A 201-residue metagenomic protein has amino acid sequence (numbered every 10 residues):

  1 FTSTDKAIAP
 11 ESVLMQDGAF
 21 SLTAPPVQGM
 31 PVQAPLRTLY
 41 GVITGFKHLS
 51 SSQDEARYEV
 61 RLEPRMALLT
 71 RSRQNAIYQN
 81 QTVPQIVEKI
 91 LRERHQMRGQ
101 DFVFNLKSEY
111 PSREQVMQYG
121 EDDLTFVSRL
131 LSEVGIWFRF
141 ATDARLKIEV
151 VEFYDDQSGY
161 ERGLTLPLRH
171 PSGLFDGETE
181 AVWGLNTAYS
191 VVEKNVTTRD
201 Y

Functional and structural regions predicted by a protein language model:
F1-Y201: Amphipathic alpha-helical and helix-coil boundary elements used as assembly and membrane-proximal scaffolds
